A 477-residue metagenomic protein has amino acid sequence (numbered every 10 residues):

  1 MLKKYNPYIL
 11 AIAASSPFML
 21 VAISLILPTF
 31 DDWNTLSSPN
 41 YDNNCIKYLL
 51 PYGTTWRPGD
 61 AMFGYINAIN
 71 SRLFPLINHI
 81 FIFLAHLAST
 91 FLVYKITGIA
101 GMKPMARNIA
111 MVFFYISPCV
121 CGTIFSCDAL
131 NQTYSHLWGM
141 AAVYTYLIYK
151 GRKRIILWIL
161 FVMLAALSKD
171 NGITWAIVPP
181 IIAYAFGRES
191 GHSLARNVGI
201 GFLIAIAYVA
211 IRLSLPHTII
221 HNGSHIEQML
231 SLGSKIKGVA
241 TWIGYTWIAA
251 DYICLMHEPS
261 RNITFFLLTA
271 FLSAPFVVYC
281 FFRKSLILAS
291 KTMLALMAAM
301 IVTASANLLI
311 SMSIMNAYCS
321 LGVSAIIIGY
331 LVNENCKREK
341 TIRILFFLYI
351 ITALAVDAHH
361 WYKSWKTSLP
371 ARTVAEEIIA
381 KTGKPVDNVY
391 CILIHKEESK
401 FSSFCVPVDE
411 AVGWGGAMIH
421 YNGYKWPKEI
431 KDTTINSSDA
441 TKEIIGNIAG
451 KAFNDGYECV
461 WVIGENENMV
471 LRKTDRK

Functional and structural regions predicted by a protein language model:
L2-R476: Polytopic membrane enzymes that build or remodel cell-surface glycoconjugates and lipids
